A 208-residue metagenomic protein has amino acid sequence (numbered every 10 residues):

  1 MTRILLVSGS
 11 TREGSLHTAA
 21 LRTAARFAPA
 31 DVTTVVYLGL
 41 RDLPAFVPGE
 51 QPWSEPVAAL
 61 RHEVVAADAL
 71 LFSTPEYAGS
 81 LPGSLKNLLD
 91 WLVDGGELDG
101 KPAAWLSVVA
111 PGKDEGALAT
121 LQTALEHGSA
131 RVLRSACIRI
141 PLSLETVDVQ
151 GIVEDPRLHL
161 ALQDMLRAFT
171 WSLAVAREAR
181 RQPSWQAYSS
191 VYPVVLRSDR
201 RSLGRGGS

Functional and structural regions predicted by a protein language model:
M1-D90, D94, P156-R167, R177-S208: N-terminal beta1-alpha1-beta2 submodule of the flavodoxin-like/Rossmannoid cofactor-binding fold
L16, A103-L142, P156-L160: Short, glycine-/small-residue-rich phosphate/pyrophosphate-handling segment
F27, D31, A124-R131, S143-T146 (+1 more regions): Change "in soluble alpha/beta enzymes" to "in soluble alpha/beta proteins
D42-V47, S143-Q150: A short acidic, helix-capping loop that chelates divalent metal ions and anchors anionic groups
E50-E55, Q122-A124, G151-I152: Short, hinge-like loop/turn segments at secondary-structure boundaries
D68-L70, K101-A104: Short, surface-exposed connector motifs at secondary-structure boundaries
L71-P75, S107, G151: Short amphipathic alpha-helical interaction patches enriched in hydrophobic/aromatic residues with interspersed Lys/Arg
G95-D99: Short, conserved loop/helix-junction motifs that constitute active-site signature segments in enzyme catalytic cores
